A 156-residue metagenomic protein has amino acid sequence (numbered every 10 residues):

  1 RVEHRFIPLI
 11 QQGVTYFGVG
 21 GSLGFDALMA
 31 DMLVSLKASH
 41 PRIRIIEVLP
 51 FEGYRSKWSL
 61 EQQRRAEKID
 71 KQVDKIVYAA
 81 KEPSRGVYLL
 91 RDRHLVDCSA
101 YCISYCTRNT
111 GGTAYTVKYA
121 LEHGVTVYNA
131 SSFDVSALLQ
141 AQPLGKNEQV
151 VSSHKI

Functional and structural regions predicted by a protein language model:
R1-S153: Acidic/glycine-enriched connector segments
